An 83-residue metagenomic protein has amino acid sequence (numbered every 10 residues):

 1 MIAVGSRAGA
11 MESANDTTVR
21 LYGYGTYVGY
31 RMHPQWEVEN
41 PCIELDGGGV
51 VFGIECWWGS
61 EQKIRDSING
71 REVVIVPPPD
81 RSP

Functional and structural regions predicted by a protein language model:
M1-R20: Short coil-to-beta transition motif at edge beta-strands of beta-rich domains
A3-G5, Q35-N40: A short, compositionally biased
A8, G25-Y27, I43: Hydrophobic beta-strand residues in large extracellular and virion-surface proteins
E12, R31, G47: Residues that form ligand- and interface-recognition hot spots within folded domains
T17-M32: Short beta-strand-centered aromatic/proline hotspots
L21-Y24, E37-C42: Glycine-rich, flexible loop segments associated with nucleotide phosphate handling
N40-P83: Intrinsically disordered, low-complexity, charged/polar segments
